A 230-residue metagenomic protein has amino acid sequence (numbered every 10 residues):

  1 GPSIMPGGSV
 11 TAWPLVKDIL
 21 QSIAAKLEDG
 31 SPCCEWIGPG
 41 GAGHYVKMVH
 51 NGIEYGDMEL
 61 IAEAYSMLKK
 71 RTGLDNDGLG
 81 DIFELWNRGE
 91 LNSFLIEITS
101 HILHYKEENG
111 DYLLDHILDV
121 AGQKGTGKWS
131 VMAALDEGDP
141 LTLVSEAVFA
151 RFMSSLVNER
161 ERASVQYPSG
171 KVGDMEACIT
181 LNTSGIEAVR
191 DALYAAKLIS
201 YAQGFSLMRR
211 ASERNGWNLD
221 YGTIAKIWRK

Functional and structural regions predicted by a protein language model:
G1-P2, A25-Y55, G73-L91, I96 (+6 more regions): Conserved Rossmann-fold dehydrogenase catalytic segment
G1-S9, W13: Rossmann-like NAD(P)(H) cofactor-binding subdomain of soluble oxidoreductases
S9, D18-D29, N51-E54, M58 (+8 more regions): Generic secondary-structure signature for well-ordered alpha-helical cores
W13-V16, L79, V144: Small-residue helix-packing motif on alpha-helices
G56-E59, A121-K128, I199: Short acidic alpha-helix initiation/capping motifs at coil-to-helix transition points, especially at protein N-termini
A62: Extracellular and organelle-lumenal recognition/adhesion modules and their flexible linkers in secreted
L118-V120, T126-E137, L143-F152, K171-V172 (+1 more regions): Long, well-ordered alpha/beta core segments of mature domains
M132, S145, F152-S155, Q166-V172 (+5 more regions): A SIS-like phosphosugar-recognition module
